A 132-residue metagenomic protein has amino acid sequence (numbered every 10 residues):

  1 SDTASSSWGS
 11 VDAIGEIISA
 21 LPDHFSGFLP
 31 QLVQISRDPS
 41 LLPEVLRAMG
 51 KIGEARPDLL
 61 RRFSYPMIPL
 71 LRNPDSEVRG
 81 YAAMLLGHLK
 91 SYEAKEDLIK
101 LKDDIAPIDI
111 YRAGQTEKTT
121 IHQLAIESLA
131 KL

Functional and structural regions predicted by a protein language model:
S1, P22-I35, P57-R72, S91-P107: Amphipathic alpha-helical scaffolding segments comprising HEAT/armadillo-like alpha-solenoid repeats
S1-S26: Surface-facing alpha-helical segments and adjacent helix-coil boundary elements at the starts of domains
A4-S5, D38-P43, P74-E77, A106-Y111 (+1 more regions): Alpha-helix N-cap/helix-start positions at coil->helix boundaries
G15, V33, I68, A83-M84: Amphipathic alpha-helical repeat scaffolds
G15-E16, G50-G53, G87, A130: Structural signature of alpha-helical solenoid repeat scaffolds
V45-M49, G53-R56, F63: C-terminal structural cap/anchor segments
I99-L132: Eukaryotic acidic, Ser/Thr-rich intrinsically disordered low-complexity regions
